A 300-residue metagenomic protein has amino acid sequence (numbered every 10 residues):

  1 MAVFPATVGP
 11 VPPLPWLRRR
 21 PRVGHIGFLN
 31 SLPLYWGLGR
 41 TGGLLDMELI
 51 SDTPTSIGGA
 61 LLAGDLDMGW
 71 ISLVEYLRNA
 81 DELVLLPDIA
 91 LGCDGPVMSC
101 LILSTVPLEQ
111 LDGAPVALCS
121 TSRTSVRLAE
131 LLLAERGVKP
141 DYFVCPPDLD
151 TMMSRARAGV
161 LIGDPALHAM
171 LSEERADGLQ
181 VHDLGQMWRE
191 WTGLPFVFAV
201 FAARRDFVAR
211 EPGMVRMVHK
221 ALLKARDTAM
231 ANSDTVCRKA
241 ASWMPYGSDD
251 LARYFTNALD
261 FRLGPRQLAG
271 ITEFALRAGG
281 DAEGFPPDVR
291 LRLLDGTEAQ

Functional and structural regions predicted by a protein language model:
P15-R40, S51, M98-R157, I162-H168 (+1 more regions): Bilobed "Venus flytrap"/periplasmic-binding protein-like clamshell domains and structurally analogous long
L29-N30, T53-P54, D65-E82, P87-I89 (+3 more regions): Beta->alpha turn/N-cap motifs
L44-S56: A short beta-strand-loop structural module common to alpha/beta enzyme folds
L61-L62, T151-S154, A278: Hydrophobic residues within well-ordered alpha-helices
L83-S104: N-terminal short beta-loop-beta anion/metal-coordinating cradle
V144-A240: Pocket-lining segment of extracytoplasmic ligand-binding domains
A209-R277: Secondary-structure end/capping motifs
L268, F274-Q300: Long, low-complexity C-terminal extensions of enzymes
